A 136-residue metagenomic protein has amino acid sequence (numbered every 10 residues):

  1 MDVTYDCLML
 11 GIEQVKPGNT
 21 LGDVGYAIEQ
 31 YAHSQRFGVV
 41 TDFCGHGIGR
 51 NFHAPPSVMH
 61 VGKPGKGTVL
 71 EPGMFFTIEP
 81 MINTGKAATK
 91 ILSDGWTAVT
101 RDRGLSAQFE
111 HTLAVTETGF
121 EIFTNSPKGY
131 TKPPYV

Functional and structural regions predicted by a protein language model:
M1-V136: Active-site neighborhoods and metal-handling regions in enzymes and metal-associated proteins
